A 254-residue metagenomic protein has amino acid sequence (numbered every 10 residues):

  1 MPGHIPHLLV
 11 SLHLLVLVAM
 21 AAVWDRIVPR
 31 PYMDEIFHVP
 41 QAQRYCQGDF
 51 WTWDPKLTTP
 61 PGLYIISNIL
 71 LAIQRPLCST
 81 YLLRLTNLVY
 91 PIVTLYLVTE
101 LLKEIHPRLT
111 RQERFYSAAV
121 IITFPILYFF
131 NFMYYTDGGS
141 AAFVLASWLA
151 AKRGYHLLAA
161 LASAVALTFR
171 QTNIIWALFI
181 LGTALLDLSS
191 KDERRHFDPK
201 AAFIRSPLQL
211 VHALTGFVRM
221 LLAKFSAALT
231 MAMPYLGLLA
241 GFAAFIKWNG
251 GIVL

Functional and structural regions predicted by a protein language model:
M1-A22: Start-transfer (signal-anchor) and selected internal transmembrane alpha helices of multi-pass inner/ER membrane
M20, R26-Q41, T52-S67, L77-Y81 (+1 more regions): Extracytoplasmic catalytic/substrate-binding loops of multi-pass membrane glycan-assembly enzymes
Y32, I126-G139: Short acidic/glycine- and proline-prone juxtamembrane loop motifs at membrane-interface regions of multi-pass membrane
P76, L85-P107: Transmembrane-helix motifs of polytopic, lipid-linked glycan transferases
V89, T123, Y134-Y135, A151 (+1 more regions): Transmembrane helix irregularities
R114-I126: Transmembrane and membrane-interface helices of multi-pass, inner-membrane envelope-modifying transferases
S117-A118, L145-A150, L157-Q171, W176-L181: Membrane-interface alpha helices of multi-pass inner-membrane proteins
A166-L167, N173-L254: Membrane-lumen/periplasm interface segments of specific transmembrane helices in polyprenyl phosphate-linked
